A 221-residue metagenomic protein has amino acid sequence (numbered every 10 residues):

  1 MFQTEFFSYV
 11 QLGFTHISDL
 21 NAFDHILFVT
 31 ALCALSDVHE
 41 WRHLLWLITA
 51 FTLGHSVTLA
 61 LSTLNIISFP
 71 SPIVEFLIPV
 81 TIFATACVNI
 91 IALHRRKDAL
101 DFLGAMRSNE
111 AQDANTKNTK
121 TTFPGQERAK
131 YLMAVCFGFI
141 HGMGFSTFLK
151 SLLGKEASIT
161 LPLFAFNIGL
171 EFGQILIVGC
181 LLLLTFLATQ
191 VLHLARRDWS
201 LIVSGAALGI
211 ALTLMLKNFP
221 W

Functional and structural regions predicted by a protein language model:
M1-I26, L35, R95-Q126, M215-W221: Histidine-/acidic- and/or cysteine-rich, low-complexity loops and terminal segments associated with membrane
L12-I66: Juxtamembrane transmembrane-helix termini in multi-pass membrane transport proteins
H25, H55, F83-T85, F139-H141 (+2 more regions): Divalent metal-coordination and catalytic microenvironments
I26-L45, N65, C87-N89, S151-L153 (+1 more regions): Membrane-interfacial alpha-helical segments at the cytosolic side of multi-pass membrane proteins
A31, S200-N218: Final/C-terminal transmembrane alpha-helix of multipass membrane proteins
H43-A105, N109, D113: Membrane helix-loop-helix hairpins that form the core translocation module of multi-pass transporters
L59-F76, T147-N167, L176, L214-W221: Interfacial helix-loop-helix junctions of multi-pass membrane proteins
I66-P70, D98, K120-T122, L184-L201: Membrane interface segments of multi-pass transport proteins and intramembrane proteases
